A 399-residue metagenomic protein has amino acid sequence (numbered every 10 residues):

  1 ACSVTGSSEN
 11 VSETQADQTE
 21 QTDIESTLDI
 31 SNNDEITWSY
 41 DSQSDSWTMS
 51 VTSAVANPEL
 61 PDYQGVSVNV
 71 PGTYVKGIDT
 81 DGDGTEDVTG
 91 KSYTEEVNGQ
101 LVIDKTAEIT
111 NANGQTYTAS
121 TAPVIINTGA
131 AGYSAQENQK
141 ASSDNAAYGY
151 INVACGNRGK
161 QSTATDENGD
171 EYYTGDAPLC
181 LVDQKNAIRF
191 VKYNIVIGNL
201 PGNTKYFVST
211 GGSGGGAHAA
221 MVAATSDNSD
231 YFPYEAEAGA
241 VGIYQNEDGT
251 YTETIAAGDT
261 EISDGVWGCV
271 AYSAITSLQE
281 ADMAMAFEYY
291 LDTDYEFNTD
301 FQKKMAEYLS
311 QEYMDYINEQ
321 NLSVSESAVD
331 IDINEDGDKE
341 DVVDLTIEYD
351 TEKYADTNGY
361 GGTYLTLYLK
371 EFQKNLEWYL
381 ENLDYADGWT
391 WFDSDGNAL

Functional and structural regions predicted by a protein language model:
C2-S7: N-terminal Sec signal peptide cleavage junction
E20-A119: Catalytic-loop region of hydrolases
D79-Q115, T165-E171, F232-G258, F297-T299 (+2 more regions): Surface-exposed intrinsically disordered loops and tails
G99-Q100, G114-A131, V208: Short beta-strand element of the alpha/beta-hydrolase
N127-V182: Cap/lid segment of the alpha/beta-hydrolase catalytic domain
Y173-G198: Alpha/beta-hydrolase active-site loop
Y193-L291: Primarily recognizes the serine-hydrolase "nucleophile elbow" in alpha/beta-hydrolase and SGNH/GDSL folds
I255, A271-L399: Non-catalytic, alpha-helical, charged scaffold/linker segments that couple or flank catalytic or architectural cores
